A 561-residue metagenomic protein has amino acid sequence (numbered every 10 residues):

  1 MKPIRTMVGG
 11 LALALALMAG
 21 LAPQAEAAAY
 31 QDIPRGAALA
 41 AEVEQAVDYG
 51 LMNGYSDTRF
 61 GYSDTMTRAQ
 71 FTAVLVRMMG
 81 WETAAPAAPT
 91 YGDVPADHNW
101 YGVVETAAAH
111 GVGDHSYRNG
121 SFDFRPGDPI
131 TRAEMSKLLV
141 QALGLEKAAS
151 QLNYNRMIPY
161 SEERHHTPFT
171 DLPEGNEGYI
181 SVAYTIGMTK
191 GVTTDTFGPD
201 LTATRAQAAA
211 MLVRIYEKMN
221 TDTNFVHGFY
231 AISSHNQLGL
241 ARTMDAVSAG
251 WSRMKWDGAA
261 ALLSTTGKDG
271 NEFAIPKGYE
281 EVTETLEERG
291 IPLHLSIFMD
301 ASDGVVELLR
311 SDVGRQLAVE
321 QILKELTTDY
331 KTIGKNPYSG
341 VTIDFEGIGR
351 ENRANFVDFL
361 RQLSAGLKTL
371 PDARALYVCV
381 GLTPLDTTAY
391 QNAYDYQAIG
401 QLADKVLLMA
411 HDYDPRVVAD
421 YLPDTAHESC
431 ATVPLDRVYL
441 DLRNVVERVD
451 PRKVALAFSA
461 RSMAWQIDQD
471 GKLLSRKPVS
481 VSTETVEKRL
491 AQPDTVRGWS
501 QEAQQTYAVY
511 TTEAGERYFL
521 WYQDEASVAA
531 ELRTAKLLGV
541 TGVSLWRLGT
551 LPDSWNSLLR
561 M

Functional and structural regions predicted by a protein language model:
T6, M18-A40, D48, N53-E105 (+4 more regions): Feature responds to low-complexity, polar/acidic, surface-exposed segments characteristic of secreted/exported proteins
T223-Q321: Glycan-recognition patch characteristic of GH18 chitinases/ENGases and related GlcNAc/peptidoglycan-binding proteins
F229-T243, R310-I333, T388-Y396, Q523-K536: Short, acidic/polar
V247, I343, V406, L456 (+2 more regions): Conserved, mostly hydrophobic/aromatic
W256-K277, N352-V486: Substrate-binding surface in catalytic domains of secreted glycosidases
Q321-N355, L408-V417: Active-site groove signature of glycoside hydrolases
K453, A460-E531: Glycan-binding loop/region signatures in secreted carbohydrate-active enzymes
E531-M561: Acidic/aromatic/glycine-rich contiguous surface patches that form carbohydrate-binding/processing clefts and analogous
